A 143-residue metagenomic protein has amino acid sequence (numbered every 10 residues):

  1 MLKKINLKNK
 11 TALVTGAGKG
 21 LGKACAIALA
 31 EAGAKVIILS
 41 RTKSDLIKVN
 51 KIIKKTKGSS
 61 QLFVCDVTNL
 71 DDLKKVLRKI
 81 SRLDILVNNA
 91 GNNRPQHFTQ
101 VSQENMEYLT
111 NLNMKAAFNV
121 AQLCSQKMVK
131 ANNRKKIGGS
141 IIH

Functional and structural regions predicted by a protein language model:
M1-K10, N133-R134: Flexible N-terminal pre-Rossmann segment of NAD(P)-dependent oxidoreductases
T11, G18-G20: Conserved glycine-rich cofactor-binding loop
A34-K48: Conserved glycine-rich Rossmann-like NAD(P)H-binding loop of the short-chain dehydrogenase/reductase
S44, F63-K75, Q103: The beta1-alpha1 cofactor-binding region of Rossmann-like NAD(H)/NADP(H)-dependent oxidoreductases
N89-R94: Conserved NAD(P)H cofactor-binding loop of Rossmann-fold oxidoreductase domains
H97-F98, N105-T110: Substrate-binding pocket helix/loop in short-chain dehydrogenase/reductase
A121-Q122: A short, exposed helix-loop element centered on a Lys and neighboring polar residues
